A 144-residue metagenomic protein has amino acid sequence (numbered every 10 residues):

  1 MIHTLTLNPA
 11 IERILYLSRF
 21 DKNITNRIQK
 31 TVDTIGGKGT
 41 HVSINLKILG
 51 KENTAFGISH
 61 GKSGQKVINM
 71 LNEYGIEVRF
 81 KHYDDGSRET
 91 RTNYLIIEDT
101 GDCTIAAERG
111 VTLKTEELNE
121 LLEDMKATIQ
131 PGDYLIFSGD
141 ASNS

Functional and structural regions predicted by a protein language model:
M1-L5, K81, D99-S144: Ribokinase/PfkB-type carbohydrate-kinase core domain
M1-N23, V32: Positively charged, low-complexity intrinsically disordered leader regions
I11-R13, K62, N143: Glycine-rich nucleotide phosphate-binding loop and flanking beta-alpha elements of Rossmann-like dinucleotide-binding
D21-K22, L71-Y74, E98-T100: Short, hinge-like loop/turn segments at secondary-structure boundaries
N23-Q29, D102-T104: Generic N-terminal amphipathic, Lys/Arg-enriched alpha-helix
R27-T90: Substrate-binding N-lobe of the ribokinase-like
T90-T92, D99: Cofactor- and metal-binding active-site motifs of prokaryotic enzymes that mediate redox/radical or nucleophilic
